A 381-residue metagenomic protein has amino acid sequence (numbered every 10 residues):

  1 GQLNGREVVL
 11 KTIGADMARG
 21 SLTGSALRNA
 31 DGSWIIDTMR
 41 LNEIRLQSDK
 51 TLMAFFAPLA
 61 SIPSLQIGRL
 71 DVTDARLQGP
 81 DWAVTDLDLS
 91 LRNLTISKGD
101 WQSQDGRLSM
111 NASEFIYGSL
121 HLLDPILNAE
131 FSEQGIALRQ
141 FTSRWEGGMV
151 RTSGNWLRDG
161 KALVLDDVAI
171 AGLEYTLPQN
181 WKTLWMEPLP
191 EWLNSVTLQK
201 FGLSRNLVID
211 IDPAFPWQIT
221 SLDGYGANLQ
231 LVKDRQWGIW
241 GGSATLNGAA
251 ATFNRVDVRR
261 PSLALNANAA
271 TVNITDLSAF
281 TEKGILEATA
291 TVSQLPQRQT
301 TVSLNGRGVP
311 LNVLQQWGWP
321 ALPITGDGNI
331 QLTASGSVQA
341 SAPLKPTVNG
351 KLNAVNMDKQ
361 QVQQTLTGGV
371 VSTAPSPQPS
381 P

Functional and structural regions predicted by a protein language model:
Q2-V8, G20-L120, G148, S153-P261 (+2 more regions): Membrane-proximal interfacial segments on either side of biological membranes
I13, A75, F141, L277: Hydrophobic adenine-recognition pocket in adenosine-nucleotide-binding enzymes
A15, S143, L157, A279 (+1 more regions): Short polar/acidic secondary-structure junctions
M17-R19, W145-G147, T281-K283: Glycine-centered tight beta-turn/hairpin loop motif at sheet-sheet or coil-to-beta transitions
Q134: Flexible coil/turn residues that form the inter-helical turn or adjacent wing/linker of helix-turn-helix
